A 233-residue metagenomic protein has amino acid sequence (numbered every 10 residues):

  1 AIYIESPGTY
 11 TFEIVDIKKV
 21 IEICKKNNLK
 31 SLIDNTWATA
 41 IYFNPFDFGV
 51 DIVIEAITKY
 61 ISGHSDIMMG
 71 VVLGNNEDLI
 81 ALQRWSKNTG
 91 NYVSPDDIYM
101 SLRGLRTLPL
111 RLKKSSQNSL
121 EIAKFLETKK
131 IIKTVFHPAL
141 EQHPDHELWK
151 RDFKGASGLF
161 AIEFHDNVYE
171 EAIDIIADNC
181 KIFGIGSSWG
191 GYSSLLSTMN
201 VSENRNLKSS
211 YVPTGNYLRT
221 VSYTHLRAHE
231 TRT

Functional and structural regions predicted by a protein language model:
A1-I131, F136: Conserved PLP-enzyme active-site core in the AAT-like
V15, E77, N167-E171, L226: Short coil/turn linker and secondary-structure boundary residues
V71, D78, T198-M199, T224: Ubiquitous "structural anchor" signal
L82, A172-I176, R227: Hydrophobic side chains in well-ordered alpha-helices
T134-S222: Conserved C-terminal alpha-helix-loop-beta "cap" of PLP-dependent enzymes that closes/shapes the active-site mouth
T224-T231: Conserved small/polar residues in nucleotide/adenosyl-binding loops
